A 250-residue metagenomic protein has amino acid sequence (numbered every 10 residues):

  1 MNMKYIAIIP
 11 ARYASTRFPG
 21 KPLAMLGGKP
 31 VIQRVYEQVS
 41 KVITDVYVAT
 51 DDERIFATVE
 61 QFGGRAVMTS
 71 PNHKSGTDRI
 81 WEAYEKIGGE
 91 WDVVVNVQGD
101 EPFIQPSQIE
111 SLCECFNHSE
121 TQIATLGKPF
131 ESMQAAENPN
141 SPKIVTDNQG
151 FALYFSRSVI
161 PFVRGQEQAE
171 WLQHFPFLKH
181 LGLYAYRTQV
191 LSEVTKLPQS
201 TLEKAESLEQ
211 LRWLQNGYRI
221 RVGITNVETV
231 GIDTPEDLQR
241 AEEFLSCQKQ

Functional and structural regions predicted by a protein language model:
K4-T50: N-terminal glycine-rich phosphate-binding loop and ensuing alpha1 helix
R17, F103, A185: Short aromatic/basic micro-patch
I43, G89-W91, S119-Q122, Y218: Short, high-confidence coil segments that cap the C-terminus of an alpha-helix and link into the following beta-strand
Y47, E53-V97, E101-S111: Short phosphate-binding loop-to-helix
G89, L172-Q250: Conserved alpha/beta core of the MobA/IspD/sugar-nucleotide pyrophosphorylase nucleotidyltransferase superfamily
P106-L197: Conserved core of the sugar-phosphate nucleotidyltransferase
